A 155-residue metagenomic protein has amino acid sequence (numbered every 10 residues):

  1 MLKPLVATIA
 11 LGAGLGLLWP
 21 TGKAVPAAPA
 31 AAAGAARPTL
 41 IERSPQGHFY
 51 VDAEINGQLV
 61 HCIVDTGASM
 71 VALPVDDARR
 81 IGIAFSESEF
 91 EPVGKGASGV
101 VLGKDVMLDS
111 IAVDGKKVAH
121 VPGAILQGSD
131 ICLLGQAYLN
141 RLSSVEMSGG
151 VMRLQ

Functional and structural regions predicted by a protein language model:
M1-C62, T66-Q155: Pepsin/retropepsin-fold aspartyl endopeptidases
